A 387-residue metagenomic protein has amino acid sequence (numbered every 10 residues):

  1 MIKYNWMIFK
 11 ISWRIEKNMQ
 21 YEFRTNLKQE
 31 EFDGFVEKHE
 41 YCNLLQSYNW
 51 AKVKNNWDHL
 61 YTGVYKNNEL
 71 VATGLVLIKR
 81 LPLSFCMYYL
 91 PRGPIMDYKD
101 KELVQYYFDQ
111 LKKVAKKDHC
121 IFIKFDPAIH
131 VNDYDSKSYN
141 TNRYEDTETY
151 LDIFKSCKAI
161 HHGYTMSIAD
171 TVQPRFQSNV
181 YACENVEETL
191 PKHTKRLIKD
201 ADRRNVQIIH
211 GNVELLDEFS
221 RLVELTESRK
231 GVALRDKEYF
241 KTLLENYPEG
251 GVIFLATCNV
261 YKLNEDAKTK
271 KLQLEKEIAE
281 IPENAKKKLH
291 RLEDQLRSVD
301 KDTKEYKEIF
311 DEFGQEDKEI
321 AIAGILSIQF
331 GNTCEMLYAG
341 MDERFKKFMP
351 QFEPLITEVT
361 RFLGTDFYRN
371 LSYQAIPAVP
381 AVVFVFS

Functional and structural regions predicted by a protein language model:
K10-I11, G34: A ubiquitous, low-specificity "background" feature that marks scattered single residues across proteins without
Q20-Y21: Extreme N-terminal starter segment of soluble prokaryotic enzymes
R24-N67, V71-L83, A159-D170, Q177 (+1 more regions): A conserved beta-strand-loop-helix scaffold within acyl/acetyltransferase catalytic domains
S84-D170, G331-S387: Acyl-donor binding region in acyl/amide transferases
